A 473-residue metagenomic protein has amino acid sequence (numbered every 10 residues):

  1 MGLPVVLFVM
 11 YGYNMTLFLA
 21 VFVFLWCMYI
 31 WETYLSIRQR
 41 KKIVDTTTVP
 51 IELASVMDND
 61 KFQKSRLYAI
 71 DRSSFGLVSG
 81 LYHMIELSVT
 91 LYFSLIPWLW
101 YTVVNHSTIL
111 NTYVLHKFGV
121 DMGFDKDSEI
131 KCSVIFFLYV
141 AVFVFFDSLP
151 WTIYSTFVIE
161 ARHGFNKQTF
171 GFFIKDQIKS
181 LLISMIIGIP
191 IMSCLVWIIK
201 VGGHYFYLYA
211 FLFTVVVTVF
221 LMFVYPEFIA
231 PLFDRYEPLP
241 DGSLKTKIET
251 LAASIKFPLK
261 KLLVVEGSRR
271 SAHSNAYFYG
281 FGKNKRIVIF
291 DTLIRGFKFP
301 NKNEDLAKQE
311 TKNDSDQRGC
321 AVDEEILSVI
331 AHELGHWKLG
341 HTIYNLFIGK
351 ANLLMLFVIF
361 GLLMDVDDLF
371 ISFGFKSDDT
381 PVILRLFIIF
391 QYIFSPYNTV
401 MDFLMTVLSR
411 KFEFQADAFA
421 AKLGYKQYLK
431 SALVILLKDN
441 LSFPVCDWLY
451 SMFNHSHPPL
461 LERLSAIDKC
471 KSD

Functional and structural regions predicted by a protein language model:
G2-P381, Q391, S395-D473: Polar-ligand-bearing catalytic/cofactor-coordination segments of membrane-embedded or membrane-tethered inner-membrane
I388: PLP-dependent aminotransferase class I/II
